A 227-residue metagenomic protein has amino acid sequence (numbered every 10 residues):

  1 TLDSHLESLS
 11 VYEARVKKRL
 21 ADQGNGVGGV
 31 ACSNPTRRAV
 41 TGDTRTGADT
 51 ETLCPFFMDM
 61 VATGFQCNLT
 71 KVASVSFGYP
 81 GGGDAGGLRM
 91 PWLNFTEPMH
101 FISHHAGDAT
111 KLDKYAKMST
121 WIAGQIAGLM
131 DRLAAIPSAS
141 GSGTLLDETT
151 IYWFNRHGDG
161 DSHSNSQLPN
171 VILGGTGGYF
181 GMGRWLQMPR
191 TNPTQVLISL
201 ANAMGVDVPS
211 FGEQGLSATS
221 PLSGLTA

Functional and structural regions predicted by a protein language model:
T1-A227: Ligand-binding pockets and gating/stacking loops
